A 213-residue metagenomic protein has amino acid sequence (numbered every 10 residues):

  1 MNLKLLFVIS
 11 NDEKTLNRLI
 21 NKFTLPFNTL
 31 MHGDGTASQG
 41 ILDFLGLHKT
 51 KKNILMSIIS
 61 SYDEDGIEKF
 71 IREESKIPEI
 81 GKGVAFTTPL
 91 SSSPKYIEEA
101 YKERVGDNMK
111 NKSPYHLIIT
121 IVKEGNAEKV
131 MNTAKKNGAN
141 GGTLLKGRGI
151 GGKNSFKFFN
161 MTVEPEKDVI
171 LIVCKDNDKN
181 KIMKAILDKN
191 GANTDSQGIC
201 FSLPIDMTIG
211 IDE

Functional and structural regions predicted by a protein language model:
M1-E213: Positively charged, small/polar-rich N-terminal and surface patches that mediate targeting and assembly and bind
